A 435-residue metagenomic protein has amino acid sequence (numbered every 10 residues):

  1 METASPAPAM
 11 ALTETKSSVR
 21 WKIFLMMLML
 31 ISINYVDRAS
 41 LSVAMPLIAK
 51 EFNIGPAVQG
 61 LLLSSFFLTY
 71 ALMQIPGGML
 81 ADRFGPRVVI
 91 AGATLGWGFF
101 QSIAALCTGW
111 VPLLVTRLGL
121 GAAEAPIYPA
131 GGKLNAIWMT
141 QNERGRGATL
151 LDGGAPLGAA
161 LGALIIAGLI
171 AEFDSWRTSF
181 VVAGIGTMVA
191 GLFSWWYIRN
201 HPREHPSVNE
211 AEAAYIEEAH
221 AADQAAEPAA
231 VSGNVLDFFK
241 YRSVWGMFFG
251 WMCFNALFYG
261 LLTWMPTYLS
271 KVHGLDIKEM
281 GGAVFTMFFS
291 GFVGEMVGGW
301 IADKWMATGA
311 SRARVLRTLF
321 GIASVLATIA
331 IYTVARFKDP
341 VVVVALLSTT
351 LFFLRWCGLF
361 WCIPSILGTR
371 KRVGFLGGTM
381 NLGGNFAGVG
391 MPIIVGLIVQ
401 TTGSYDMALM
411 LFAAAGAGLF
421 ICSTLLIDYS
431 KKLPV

Functional and structural regions predicted by a protein language model:
L41-S42, F239-G298, L354-W361, M391: Extracytoplasmic gate region of multi-pass secondary transporters
N53, G85, F100, L106-P112 (+5 more regions): Helix-breaking motifs and short loop linkers at transmembrane-helix boundaries and internal kinks in secondary membrane
L72-V111: Conserved MFS/SLC helix-loop-helix module at the cytosolic interface between two early adjacent transmembrane helices
V88-S102, A313-I331: Structural signature of the two symmetry-related core transmembrane helices
T116-P156: Cytoplasmic helix-loop-helix junction between adjacent transmembrane helices in 12-TM secondary transporters
R146-L164, A171, G291-E295, N381-M391: Glycine-rich segments within core transmembrane alpha-helices of 12-TM secondary carriers
L151, A155-H205: Helix-loop-helix hairpin linking two adjacent transmembrane segments in secondary transporters
S365-T402: A late C-terminal transmembrane helix in Major Facilitator Superfamily
